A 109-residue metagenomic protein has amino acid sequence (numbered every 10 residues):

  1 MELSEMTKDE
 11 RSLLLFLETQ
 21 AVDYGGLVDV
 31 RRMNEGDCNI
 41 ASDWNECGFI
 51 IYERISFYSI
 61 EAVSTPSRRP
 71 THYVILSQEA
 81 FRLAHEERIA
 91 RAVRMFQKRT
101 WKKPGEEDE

Functional and structural regions predicted by a protein language model:
M1-N39, H85-K103: Short amphipathic alpha-helical interface segments
L13-F16, F49-I51, H72-I75: Ordered hydrophobic segments in well-structured contexts
V30-F57: Short amphipathic alpha-helical interaction segments
R54-E61, R69: Short, Lys/Arg-rich nucleic-acid/phosphate-binding segment
V63-E109: Short, amphipathic alpha-helical interaction segments positioned at domain boundaries
